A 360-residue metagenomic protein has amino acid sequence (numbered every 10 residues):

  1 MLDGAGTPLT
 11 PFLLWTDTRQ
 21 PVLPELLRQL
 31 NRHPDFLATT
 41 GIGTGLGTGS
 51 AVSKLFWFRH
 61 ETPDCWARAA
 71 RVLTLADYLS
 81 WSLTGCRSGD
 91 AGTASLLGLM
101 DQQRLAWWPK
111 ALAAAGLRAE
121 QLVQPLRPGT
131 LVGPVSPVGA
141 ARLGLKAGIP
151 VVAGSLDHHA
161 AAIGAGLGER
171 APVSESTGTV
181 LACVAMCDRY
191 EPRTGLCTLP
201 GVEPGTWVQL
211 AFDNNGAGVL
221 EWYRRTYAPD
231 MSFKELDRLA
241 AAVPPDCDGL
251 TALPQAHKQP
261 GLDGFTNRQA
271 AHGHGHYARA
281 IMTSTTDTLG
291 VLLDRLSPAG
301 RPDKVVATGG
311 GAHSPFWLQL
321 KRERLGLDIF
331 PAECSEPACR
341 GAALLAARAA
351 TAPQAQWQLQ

Functional and structural regions predicted by a protein language model:
M1-T16, G43-G49, S80-D101, Q124-R127 (+1 more regions): Short beta-strand-loop/turn "lid" adjacent to the catalytic site in phosphate-handling enzymes
P11, Q20-E25: A short, polar/charged loop-to-alpha-helix boundary motif
P21, R28-S88, G98-P109, A113-A114 (+2 more regions): Active-site core segments that coordinate phosphate-bearing ligands/cofactors across diverse enzyme families
A115, L122: Conserved acidic, metal-coordinating active-site core of Asp-based, Mg2+-dependent phosphoryl-transfer enzymes
E120-Q121, A147: A short helix-to-beta-strand connector/capping loop
